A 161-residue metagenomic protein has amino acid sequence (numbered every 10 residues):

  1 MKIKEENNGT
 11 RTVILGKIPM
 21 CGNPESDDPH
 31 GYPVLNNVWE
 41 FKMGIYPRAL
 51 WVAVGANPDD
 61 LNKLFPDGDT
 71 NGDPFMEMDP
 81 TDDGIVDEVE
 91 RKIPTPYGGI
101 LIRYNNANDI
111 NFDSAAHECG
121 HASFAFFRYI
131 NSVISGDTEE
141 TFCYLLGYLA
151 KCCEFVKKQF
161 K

Functional and structural regions predicted by a protein language model:
M1-D59, S135: N-terminal low-structure segments adjacent to metalloprotease catalytic domains across cellular compartments
P19-M20, D109, Y129: Generic "edge-of-domain/loop-turn" microfeature
V54-I110, A122-F126: Active-site scaffold of zinc-dependent metalloenzymes
N108-F112, G136-E139: Aromatic-acidic/polar surface patches that form glycan- and anion
C119-G136: Catalytic Zn2+-binding segment of zinc metalloproteases
I134-K161: Post-HExxH zinc-binding segment in Zn-dependent metallohydrolases
